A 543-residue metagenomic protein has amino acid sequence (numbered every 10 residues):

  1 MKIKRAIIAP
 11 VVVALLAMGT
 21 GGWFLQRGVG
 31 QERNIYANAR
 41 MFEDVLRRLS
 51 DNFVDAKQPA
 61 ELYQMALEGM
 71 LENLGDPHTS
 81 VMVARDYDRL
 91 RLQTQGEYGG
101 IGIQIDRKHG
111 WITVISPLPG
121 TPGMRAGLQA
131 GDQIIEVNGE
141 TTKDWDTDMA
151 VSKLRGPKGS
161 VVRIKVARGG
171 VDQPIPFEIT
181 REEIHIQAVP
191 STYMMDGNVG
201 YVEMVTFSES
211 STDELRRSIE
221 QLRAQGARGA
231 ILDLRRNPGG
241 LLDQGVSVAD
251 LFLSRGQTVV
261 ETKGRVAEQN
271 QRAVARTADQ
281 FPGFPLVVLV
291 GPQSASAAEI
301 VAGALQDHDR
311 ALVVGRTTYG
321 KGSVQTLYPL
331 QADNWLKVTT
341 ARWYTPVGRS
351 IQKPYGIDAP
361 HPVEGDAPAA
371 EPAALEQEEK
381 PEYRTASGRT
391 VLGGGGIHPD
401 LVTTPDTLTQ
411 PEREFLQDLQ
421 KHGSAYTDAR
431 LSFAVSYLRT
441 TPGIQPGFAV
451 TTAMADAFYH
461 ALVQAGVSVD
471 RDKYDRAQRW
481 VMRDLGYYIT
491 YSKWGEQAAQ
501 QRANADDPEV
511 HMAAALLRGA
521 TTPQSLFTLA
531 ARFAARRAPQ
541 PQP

Functional and structural regions predicted by a protein language model:
M1-K4: Short, Lys/Arg-rich N-terminal segment immediately upstream of the first membrane anchor
I8-W23: Hydrophobic membrane-insertion alpha-helices, especially the h-region of bacterial N-terminal signal peptides
W23-N38, S50-V54, Q58-P59, T113-A130 (+2 more regions): Cleft-lining beta-strand/loop regions that shape enzyme active-site pockets
N38-V45, L62-M70, D86, G110 (+17 more regions): Stable alpha-helical elements in mature extracytoplasmic
V45, A66, I103, I164 (+5 more regions): Residue-level signature of catalytic and energy-coupling elements of molecular machines, predominantly ATP/GTP-dependent
F53-I115, V161-S191, V260, N504-A514 (+2 more regions): Extended, small/polar residue-biased N-terminal targeting/export presequences and adjacent propeptide/linker tracts
A297, D309, R316, G320-P381: Polar, glycine-rich mid-to-C-terminal structural blocks that act as macromolecule-binding/assembly scaffolds
S350-I351, Y355-P543: Conserved functional hotspot residues or short segments at active or partner-binding sites across diverse domains
